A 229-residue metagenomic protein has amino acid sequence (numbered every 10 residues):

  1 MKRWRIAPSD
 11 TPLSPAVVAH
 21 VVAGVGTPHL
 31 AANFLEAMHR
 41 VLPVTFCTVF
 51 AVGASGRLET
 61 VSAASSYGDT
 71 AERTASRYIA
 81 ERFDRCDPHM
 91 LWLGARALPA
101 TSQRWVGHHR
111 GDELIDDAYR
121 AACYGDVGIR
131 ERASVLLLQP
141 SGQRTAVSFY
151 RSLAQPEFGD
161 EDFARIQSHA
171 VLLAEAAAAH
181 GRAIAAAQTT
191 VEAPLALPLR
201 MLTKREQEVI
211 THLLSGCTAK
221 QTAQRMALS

Functional and structural regions predicted by a protein language model:
K2-S9, L13-V25, H29, N33-Q143 (+5 more regions): Regulatory input/activation interfaces that engage signals or partners
D69-T70, A185-A186, S229: Juxtamembrane/interface motifs at transmembrane-helix termini
A177-P194: Short alpha-helical interdomain "coupling" segment at the junction between an upstream regulatory sensor module
T190-S229: Helix-turn-helix DNA-binding segment
